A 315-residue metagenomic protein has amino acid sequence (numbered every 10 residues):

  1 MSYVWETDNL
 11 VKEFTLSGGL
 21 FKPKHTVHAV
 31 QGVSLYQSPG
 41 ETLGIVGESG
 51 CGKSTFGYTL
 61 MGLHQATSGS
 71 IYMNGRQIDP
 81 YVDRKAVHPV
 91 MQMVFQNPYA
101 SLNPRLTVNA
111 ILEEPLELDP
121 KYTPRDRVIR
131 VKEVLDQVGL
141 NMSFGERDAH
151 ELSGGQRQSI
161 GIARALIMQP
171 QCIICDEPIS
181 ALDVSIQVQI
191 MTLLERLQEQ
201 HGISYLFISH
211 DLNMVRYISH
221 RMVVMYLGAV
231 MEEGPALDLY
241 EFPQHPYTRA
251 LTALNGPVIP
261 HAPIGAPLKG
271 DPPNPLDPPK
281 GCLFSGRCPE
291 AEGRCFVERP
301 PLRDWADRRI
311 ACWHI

Functional and structural regions predicted by a protein language model:
Y3, S17-F21, P235-I315: Short catalytic/signature loops enriched in Gly
L20-K24, I78-Q92, L118, D238-P243 (+1 more regions): ABC ATPase NBD coupling module
M61: Helix-to-loop junction immediately C-terminal to a conserved catalytic motif
R125-S143, T252-A253: Conserved ABC ATPase "signature" region
D148-L152, Q156: Conserved ABC ATPase signature
I167-Q171: A short, proline-enriched helix->beta-strand linker immediately N-terminal to the Walker B motif in ABC-type P-loop
L182, I186-P263: P-loop NTP-binding/switch modules centered on Walker-like glycine-rich loops
